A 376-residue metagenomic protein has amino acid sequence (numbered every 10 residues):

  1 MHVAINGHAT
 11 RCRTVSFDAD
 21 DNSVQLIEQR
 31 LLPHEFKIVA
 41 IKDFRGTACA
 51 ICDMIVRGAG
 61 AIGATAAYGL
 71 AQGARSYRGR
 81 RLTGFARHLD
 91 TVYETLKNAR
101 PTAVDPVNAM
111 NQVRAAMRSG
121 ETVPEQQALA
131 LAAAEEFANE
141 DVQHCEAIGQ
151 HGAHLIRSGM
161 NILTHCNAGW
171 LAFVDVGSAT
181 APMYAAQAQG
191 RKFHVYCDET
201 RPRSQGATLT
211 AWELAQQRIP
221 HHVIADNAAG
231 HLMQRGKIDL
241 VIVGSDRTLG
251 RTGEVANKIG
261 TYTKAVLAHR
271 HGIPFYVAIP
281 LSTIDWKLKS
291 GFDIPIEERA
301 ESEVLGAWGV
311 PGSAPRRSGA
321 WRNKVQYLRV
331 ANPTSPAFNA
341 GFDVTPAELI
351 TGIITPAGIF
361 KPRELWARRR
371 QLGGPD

Functional and structural regions predicted by a protein language model:
M1-R45, C52: Positively charged, low-complexity intrinsically disordered leader regions
Q25, L31, K37-T47, Y77-T95 (+7 more regions): PLP-dependent amino-acid enzyme catalytic core
I27, T65, G69, L163-N167 (+3 more regions): Short beta-strand segments
L31-P33, L70, G169-W170, R247-G250: A short, flexible beta-alpha/helix-coil linker loop
I38-F44, G169-F173, G250-A256: Short, glycine-rich nucleotide/cofactor-binding loops
V39-I55, H154-I162, D246, N323-P336: Short, hydrophobic/aliphatic alpha-helical segments
D53-I224: N-terminal active-site beta-alpha-beta segment that forms phosphate/nucleotide-binding and substrate-recognition loops
K192-F193, D198-D376: Conserved phosphate- and dinucleotide-binding cores of soluble alpha/beta proteins, encompassing both enzyme active
